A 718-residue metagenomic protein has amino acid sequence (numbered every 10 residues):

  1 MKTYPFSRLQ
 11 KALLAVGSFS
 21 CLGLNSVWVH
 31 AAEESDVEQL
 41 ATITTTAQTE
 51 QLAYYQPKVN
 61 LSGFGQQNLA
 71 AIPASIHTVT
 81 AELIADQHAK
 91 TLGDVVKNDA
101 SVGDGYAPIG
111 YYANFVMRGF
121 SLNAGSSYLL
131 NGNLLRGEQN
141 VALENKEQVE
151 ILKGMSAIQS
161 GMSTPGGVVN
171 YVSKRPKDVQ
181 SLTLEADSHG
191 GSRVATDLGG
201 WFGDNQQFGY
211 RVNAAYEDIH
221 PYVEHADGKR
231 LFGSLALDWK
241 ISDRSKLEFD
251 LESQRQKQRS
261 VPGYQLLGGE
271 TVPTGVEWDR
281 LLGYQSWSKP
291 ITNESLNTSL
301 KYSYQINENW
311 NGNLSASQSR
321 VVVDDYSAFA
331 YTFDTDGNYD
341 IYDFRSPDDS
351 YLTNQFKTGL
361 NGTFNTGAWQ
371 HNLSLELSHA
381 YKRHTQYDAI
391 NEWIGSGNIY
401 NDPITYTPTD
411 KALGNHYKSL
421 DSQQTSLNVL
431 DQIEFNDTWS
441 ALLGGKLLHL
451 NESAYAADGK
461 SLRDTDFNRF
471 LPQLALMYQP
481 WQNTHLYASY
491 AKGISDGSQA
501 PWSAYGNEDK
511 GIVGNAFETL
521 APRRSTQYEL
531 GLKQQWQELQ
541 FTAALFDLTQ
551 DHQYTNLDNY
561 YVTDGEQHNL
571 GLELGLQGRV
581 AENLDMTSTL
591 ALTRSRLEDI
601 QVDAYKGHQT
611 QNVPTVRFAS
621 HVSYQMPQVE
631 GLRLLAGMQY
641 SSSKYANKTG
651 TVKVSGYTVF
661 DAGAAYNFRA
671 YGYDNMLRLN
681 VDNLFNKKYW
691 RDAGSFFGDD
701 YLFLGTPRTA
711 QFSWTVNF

Functional and structural regions predicted by a protein language model:
S18, Q39-V179, G493, L530: Acidic, small-polar-rich N-terminal luminal/periplasmic segments of exported/outer-membrane proteins
E144-E147, I158-G233, I241-K246, L296 (+2 more regions): Outer-membrane beta-barrel translocator/receptor signature
E217-P221, S234-K240, R244-Q305, Q318-Y351 (+3 more regions): Acidic/polar loop-and-plug regions of large Gram-negative outer-membrane beta-barrel proteins
K240, Y351, T366-N372, E376-K382 (+3 more regions): Structural signature of Gram-negative outer-membrane beta-barrels, strongest in the C-terminal barrel of TonB-dependent
T298-V321, Y342-A456, A543: Face-selective signature of the C-terminal outer-membrane beta-barrel domain
K301-Q305, N309-S317, V321-S327, H485-Y487 (+3 more regions): Membrane-embedded beta-barrel scaffold of Gram-negative outer-membrane proteins
L373, A488, Q611-F718: Conserved C-terminal beta-signal and adjacent last beta-strands/turns of outer-membrane beta-barrel proteins
N436-S440, Q540, L545-T549, V562-K648 (+1 more regions): Gram-negative outer-membrane beta-barrel transporters
